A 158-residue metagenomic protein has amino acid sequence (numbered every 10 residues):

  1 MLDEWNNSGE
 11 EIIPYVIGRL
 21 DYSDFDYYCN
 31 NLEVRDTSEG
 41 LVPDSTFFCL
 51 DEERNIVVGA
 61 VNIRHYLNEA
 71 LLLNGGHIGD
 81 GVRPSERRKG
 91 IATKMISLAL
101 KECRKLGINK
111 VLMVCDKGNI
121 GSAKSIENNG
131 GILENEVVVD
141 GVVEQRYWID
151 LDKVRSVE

Functional and structural regions predicted by a protein language model:
M1-H77, E102, V142-E158: GNAT-family acyltransferases
L50, R64, H77-R88, D116: A short, internal acetyl-CoA/4′-phosphopantetheine-binding micro-motif in the GNAT/acyltransferase core
L72, K89, I120: Loop/helix-junction capping segments adjacent to catalytic residues or to phosphate/diphosphate-binding pockets
G79-V82, R88-K101, K105, A123-N128: Conserved acetyl-CoA-binding loop-helix of GNAT-fold acetyltransferases
C103-V114: Conserved GNAT acetyl-CoA-binding A-motif
M113-G121: Conserved beta-strand-loop-alpha-helix junction that forms the acyl-donor binding cleft
V114-C115, G130-R146: Conserved catalytic-core motifs of GNAT/GCN5-like acyltransferases
